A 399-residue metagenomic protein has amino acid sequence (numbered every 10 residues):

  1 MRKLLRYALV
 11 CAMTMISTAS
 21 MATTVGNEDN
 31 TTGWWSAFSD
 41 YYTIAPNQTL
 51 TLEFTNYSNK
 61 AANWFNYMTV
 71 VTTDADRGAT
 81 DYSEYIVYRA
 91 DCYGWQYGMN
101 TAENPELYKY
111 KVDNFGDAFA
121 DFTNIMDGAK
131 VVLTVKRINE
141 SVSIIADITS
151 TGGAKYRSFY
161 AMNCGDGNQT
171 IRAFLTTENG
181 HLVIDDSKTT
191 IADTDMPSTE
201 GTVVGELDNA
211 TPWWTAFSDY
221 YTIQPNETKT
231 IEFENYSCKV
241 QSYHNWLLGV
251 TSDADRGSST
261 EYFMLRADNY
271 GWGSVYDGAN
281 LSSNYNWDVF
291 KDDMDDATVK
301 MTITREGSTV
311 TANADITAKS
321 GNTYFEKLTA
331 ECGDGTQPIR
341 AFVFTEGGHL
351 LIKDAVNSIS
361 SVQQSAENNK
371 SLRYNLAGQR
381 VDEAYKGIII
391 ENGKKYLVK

Functional and structural regions predicted by a protein language model:
M1-L9: Bacterial N-terminal signal peptides that target proteins for export
I16-A22: Sec/Tat signal peptide C-region and signal peptidase I cleavage site
T24-E106, V203-D277: Secretory/extracellular carbohydrate-interaction modules and structurally similar beta-sandwich "look-alikes"
E103-V132, Y276-K300: Short, aromatic/His-centered strand-loop micro-motif at the edge of beta-sheets
I125-S158, I231, D293-K327: Carbohydrate-binding surfaces in secreted/extracellular proteins
A154-T190, N322-K353: Flexible glycan-contacting loops in extracellular carbohydrate-active proteins
D354-A377: Residue-level detector of functionally pivotal "anchor" positions at catalytic/ligand-binding pockets or at interdomain
I388-K399: C-terminal tail/sorting-segment detector
